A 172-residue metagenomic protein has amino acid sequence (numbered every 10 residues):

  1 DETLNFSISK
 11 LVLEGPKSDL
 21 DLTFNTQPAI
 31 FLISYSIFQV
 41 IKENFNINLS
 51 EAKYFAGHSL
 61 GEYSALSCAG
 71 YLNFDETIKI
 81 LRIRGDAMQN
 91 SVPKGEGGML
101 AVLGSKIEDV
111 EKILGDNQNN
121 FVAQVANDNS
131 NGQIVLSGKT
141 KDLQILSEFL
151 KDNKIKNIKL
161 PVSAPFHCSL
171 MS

Functional and structural regions predicted by a protein language model:
D1-A56, L136: Helix-rich "cap/lid" substructures immediately adjacent to catalytic or cofactor-binding pockets
E2-F6, G15, A69-S172: Alpha/beta catalytic cores of group-transfer enzymes, especially the acyltransferase/condensing modules of polyketide
Q27, F38, K42, A65-G70 (+2 more regions): Residue-level detector of solvent-exposed, low-hydrophobicity positions
A29, S59-L60, L72, K79: An amphipathic alpha-helix/helix-turn recognition signal
S34, K53-G61, A65, N73: Gly/Ala-rich beta-loop-alpha elbow adjacent to hydrolase catalytic centers
